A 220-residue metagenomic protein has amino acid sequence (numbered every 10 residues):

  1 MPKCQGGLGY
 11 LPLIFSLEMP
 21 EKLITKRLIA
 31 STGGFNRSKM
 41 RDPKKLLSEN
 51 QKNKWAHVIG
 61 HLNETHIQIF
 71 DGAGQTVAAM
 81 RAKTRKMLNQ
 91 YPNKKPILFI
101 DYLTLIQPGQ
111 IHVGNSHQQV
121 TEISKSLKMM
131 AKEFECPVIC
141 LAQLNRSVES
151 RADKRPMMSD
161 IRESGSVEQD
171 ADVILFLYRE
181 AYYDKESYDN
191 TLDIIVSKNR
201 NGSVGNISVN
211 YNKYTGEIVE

Functional and structural regions predicted by a protein language model:
K3-K94, P108, I207-V209: Cytosolic-facing regulatory segments adjacent to core modules
C4, Y10, Q118-E220: Phosphate-binding/switch region of NTP-binding enzymes
E21, I106, N145-V148: Feature marks short, surface-exposed loop/turn motifs that line or immediately flank catalytic pockets and channel
H66-G72, V113, L144-A152: Short, basic, glycine/proline-bearing loop/turn elements
I97: Hydrophobic "anchor" residues on beta-strands that sit immediately upstream of conserved functional sites
L103: Conserved Walker B
Q107-G114: Conserved ATPase-coupling elements of RecA-like P-loop NTPase cores
